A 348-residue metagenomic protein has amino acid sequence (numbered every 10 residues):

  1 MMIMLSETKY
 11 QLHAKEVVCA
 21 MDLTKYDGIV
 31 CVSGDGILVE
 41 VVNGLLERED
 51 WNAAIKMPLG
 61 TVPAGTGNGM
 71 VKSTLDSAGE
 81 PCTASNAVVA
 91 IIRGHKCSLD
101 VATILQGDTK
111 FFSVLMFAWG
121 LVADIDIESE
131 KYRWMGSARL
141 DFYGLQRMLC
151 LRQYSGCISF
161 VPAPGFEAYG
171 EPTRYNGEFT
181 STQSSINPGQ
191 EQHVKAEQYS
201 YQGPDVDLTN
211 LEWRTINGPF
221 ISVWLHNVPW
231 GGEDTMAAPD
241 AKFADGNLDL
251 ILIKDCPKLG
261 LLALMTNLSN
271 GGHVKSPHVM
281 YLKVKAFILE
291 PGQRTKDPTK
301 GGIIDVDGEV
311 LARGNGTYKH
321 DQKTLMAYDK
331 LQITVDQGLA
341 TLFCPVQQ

Functional and structural regions predicted by a protein language model:
M2-D27, L46-E47: Helix-loop module immediately N-terminal to the HCX5R catalytic loop in PTP-like cysteine phosphatase domains
S6-Y10, V39, L45-V228: Catalytic core of DAGKc-family lipid kinases
A14, A102, I125, V223 (+3 more regions): A residue-level signal for conserved active-site and pocket-lining positions in enzyme catalytic cores
K15-V17, Y26, R48, A87-V88 (+7 more regions): Eukaryotic intrinsically disordered and solvent-exposed regulatory patches
D27-G28, V335: Structural motif
D35: Extended, alpha-helix-rich binding/interface surfaces that flank or overlap catalytic cores and mediate recognition
D124-I125, E167-A168, G231-D234, K258-L262: Short acidic/glycine-rich loop or secondary-structure boundary segments that cap or lie
L211, T215-N217, M236-Q348: ATP/nucleoside-binding phosphotransfer catalytic cores, i.e., glycine-rich phosphate-binding loops
